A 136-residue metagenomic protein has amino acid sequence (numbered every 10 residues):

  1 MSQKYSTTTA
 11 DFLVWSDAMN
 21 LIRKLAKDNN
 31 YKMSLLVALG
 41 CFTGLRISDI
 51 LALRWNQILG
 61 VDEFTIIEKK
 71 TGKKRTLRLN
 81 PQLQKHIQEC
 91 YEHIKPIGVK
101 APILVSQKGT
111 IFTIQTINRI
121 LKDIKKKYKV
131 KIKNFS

Functional and structural regions predicted by a protein language model:
S2, F12-T43, I47, P96-G98 (+1 more regions): Basic, Lys/Arg- and aromatic-enriched nucleic-acid-binding interface segment
T7, K69-E89, K100-K122: C-terminal catalytic core of Y-nucleophile DNA break-rejoin enzymes
D17, T43, A52-K85: Conserved tyrosine-mediated DNA breakage-rejoining catalytic core shared by Y-recombinases
I22-R23, N118-K126: Amphipathic, well-packed alpha-helical segments that form the structural scaffold of globular domains
K32-L39, W55, L79, I117-L121: Non-catalytic DNA-binding core/recognition domains of DNA-processing enzymes
D49-L51, K133-S136: Active-site-proximal segment of tyrosine recombinases
Q88-I94, I132-N134: Charged, surface-exposed interaction regions in soluble eukaryotic proteins
